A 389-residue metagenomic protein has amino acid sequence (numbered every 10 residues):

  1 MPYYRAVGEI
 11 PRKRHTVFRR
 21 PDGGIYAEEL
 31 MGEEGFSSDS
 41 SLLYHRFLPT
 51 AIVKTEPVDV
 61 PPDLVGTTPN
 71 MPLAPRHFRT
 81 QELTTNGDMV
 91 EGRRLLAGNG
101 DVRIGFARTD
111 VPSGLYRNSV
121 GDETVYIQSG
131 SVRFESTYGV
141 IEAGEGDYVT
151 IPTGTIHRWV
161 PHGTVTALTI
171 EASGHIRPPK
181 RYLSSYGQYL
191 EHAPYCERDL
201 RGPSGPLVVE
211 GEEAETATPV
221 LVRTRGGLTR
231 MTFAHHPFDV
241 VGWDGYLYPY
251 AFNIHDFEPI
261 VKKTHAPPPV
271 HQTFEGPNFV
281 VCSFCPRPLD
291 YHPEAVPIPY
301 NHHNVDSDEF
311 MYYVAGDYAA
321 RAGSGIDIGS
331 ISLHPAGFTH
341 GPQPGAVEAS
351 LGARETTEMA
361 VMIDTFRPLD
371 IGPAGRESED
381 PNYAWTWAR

Functional and structural regions predicted by a protein language model:
M1-R389: Jelly-roll (double-stranded beta-helix
